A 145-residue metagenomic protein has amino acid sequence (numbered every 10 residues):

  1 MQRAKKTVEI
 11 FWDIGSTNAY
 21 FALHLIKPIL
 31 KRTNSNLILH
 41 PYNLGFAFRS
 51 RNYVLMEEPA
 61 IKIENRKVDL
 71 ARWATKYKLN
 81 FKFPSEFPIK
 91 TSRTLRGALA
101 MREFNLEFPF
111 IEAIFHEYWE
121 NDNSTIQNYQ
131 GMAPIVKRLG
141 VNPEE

Functional and structural regions predicted by a protein language model:
R3-I38, P109, A113-E145: C-terminal cap of thioredoxin/glutaredoxin-like
Y20-N121: Structural alpha/beta surface segment adjacent to cysteine/selenocysteine redox centers across thiol/disulfide enzymes
